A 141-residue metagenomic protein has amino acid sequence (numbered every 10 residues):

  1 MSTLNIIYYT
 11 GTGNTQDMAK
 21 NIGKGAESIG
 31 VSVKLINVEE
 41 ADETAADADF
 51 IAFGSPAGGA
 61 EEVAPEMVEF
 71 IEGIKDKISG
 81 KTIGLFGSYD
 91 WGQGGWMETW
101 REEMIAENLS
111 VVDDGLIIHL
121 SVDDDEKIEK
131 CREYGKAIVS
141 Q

Functional and structural regions predicted by a protein language model:
T3, N14-D17, G23-I36, D47-Q141: FMN-binding flavodoxin-like domain, especially the glycine-rich phosphate-binding loop
Y8-T12: Aromatic-flanked redox-active Cys/Sec active sites in thiol-based oxidoreductases, especially the WC-centered
E39-E40: Short, polar loop motifs at secondary-structure junctions
